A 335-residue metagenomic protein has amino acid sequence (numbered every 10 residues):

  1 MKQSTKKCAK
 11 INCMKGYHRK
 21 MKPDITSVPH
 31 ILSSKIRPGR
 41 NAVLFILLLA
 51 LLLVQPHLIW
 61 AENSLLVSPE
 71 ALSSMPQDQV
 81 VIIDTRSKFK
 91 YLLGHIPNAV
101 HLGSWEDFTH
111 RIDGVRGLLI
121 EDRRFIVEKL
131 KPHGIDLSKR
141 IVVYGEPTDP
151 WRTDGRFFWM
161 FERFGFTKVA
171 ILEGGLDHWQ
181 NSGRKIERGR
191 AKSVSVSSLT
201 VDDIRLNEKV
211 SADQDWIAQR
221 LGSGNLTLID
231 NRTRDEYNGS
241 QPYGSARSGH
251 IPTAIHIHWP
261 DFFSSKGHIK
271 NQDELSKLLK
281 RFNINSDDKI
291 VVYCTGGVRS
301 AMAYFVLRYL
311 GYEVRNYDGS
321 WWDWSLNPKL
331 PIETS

Functional and structural regions predicted by a protein language model:
M1-P38: N-terminal secretory signal peptides that target proteins for export/translocation
L44-P56: Bacterial N-terminal signal peptides
H57-A61: Sec/Tat signal peptide C-region and signal peptidase I cleavage site
E62, V67, M75, H110 (+2 more regions): Active-site neighborhoods of enzymes that stabilize oxyanions during catalysis
L72, V81-R86, L228-D230: Short hydrophobic beta-strand that contains or immediately precedes a catalytic carboxylate
R111-D136, W259-K289: Helix-loop module immediately N-terminal to the HCX5R catalytic loop in PTP-like cysteine phosphatase domains
I120-D215, S240, R299, A303-R315 (+1 more regions): Thiolate-centered catalytic microenvironments shared by cysteine-dependent enzyme domains
K277, K289-L330, T334: C-terminal soluble interaction/assembly domains
